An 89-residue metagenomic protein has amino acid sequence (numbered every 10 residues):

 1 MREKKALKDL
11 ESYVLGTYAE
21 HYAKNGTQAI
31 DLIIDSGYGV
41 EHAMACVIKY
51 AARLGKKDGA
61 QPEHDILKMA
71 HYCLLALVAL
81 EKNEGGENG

Functional and structural regions predicted by a protein language model:
M1-G89: Intrinsically disordered, low-complexity regulatory regions that flank transcription factor DNA-binding cores
